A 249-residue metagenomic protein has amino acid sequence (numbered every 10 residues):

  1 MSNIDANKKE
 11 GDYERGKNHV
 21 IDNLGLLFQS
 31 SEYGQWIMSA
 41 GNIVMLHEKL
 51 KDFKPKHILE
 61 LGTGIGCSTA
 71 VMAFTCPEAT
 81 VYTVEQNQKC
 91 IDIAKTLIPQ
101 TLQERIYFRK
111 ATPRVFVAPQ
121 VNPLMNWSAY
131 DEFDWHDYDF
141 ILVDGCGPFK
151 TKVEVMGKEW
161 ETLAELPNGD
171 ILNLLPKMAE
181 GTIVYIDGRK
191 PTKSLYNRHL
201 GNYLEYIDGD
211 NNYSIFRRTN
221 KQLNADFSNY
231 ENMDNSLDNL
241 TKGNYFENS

Functional and structural regions predicted by a protein language model:
M1-F140, P148-S249: A short alpha-helical cap/connector motif
